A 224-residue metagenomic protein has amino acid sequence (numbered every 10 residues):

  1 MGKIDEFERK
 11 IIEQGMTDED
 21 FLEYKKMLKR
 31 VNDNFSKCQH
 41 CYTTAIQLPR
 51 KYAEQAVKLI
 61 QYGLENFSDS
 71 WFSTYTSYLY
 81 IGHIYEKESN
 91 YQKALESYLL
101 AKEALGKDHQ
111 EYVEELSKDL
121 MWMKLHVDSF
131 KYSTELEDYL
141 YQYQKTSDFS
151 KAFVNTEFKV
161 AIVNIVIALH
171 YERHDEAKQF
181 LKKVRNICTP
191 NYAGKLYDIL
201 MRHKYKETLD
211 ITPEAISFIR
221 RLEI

Functional and structural regions predicted by a protein language model:
M1-T76, Y80-E88, L100, Y171-I224: N-terminal alpha-helical interaction modules that lie
S36, F72-S73, K93, Q110-E115 (+4 more regions): Structural signature of alpha-solenoid helical repeat junctions
C41, Y78, S117, E157 (+1 more regions): TPR repeat positional signature
I46, H83, W122, I162-I167: Residue-level recognition of tetratricopeptide repeat
E54, Q92, K131-T134, D175: Residue register within tetratricopeptide repeats
L59, N90, S97, Y132-Y139 (+1 more regions): Alpha-helical solenoid repeat scaffolds, predominantly canonical TPR units
S68-D69, L105-K107, Y141-F149, C188-P190: Helix-capping and short linker residues that terminate individual alpha-solenoid repeat units
Q142-I162: Extended amphipathic alpha-helical interaction segments
